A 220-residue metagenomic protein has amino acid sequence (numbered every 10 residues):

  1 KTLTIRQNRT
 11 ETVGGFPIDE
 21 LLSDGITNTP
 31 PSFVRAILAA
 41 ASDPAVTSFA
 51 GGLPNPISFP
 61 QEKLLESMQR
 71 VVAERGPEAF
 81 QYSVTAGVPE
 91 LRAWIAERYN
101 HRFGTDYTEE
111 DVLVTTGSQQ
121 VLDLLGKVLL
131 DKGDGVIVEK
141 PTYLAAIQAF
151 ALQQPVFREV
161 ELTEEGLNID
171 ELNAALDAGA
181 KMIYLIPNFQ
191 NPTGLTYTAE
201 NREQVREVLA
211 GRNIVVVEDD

Functional and structural regions predicted by a protein language model:
T2: Nucleotide/phosphate-binding catalytic cleft detector across ATP-hydrolyzing and phosphate-transferring enzymes
I5-T85, E97: N-terminal "arm"/small-domain region of PLP-dependent enzymes with the aminotransferase-like
V71-N213: Conserved core of the PLP fold type I
V216-V217: Residue-level marker for buried hydrophobic side chains located in beta-strands that build the well-ordered beta-sheet
D220: Walker B catalytic acidic pair
